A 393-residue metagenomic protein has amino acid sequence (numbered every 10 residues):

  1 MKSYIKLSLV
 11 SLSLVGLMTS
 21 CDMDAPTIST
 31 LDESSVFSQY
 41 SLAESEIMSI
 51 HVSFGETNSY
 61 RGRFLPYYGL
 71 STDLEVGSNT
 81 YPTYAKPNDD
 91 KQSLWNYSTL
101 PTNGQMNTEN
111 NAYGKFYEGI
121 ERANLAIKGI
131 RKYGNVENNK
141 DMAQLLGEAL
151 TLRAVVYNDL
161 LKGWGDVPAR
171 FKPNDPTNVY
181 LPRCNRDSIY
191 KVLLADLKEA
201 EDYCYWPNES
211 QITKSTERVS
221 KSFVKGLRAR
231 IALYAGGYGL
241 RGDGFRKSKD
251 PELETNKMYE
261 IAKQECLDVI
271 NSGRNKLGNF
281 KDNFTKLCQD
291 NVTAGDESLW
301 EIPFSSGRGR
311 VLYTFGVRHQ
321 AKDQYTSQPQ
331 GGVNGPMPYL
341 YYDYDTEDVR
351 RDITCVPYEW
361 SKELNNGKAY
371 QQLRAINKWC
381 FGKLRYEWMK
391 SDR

Functional and structural regions predicted by a protein language model:
M1-S8: Bacterial N-terminal signal peptides that target proteins for export
S8-G16: Bacterial N-terminal signal peptides
M18-S20: C-terminal motif of bacterial Sec signal peptides marking the signal peptidase cleavage site
D22-S93, V167, Y190, L194-C204 (+1 more regions): An aromatic- and glycine-enriched ligand-binding surface/loop that stacks and positions planar moieties
P26, L161-K172: Short, well-structured active-site flanking segments
T30-E33, F171-N178: Short linear capping/connector segments at secondary-structure termini
Q39-E44, V52-N58, T83-W164, T177-K191 (+2 more regions): Conserved, well-structured interaction surfaces
Q372-D392: Active-site-adjacent "gating/activation" loops or surface patches in catalytic cores
